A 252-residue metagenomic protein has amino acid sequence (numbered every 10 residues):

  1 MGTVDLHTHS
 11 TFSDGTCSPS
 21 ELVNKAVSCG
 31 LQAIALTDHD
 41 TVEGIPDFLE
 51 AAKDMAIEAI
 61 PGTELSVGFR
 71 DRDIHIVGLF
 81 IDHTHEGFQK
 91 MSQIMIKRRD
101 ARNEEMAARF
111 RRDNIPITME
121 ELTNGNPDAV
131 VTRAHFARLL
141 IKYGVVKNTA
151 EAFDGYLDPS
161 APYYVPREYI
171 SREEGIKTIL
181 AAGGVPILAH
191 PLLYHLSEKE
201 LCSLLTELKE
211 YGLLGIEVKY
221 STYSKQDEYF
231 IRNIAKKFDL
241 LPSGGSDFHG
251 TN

Functional and structural regions predicted by a protein language model:
M1-R72, G155-P159, I170-N252: An N-terminally biased module of ancient metal coordination in phosphate/nucleic-acid-related enzymes
A51-T206: Extended substrate/RNA-proximal surfaces in nucleic-acid metabolism proteins
